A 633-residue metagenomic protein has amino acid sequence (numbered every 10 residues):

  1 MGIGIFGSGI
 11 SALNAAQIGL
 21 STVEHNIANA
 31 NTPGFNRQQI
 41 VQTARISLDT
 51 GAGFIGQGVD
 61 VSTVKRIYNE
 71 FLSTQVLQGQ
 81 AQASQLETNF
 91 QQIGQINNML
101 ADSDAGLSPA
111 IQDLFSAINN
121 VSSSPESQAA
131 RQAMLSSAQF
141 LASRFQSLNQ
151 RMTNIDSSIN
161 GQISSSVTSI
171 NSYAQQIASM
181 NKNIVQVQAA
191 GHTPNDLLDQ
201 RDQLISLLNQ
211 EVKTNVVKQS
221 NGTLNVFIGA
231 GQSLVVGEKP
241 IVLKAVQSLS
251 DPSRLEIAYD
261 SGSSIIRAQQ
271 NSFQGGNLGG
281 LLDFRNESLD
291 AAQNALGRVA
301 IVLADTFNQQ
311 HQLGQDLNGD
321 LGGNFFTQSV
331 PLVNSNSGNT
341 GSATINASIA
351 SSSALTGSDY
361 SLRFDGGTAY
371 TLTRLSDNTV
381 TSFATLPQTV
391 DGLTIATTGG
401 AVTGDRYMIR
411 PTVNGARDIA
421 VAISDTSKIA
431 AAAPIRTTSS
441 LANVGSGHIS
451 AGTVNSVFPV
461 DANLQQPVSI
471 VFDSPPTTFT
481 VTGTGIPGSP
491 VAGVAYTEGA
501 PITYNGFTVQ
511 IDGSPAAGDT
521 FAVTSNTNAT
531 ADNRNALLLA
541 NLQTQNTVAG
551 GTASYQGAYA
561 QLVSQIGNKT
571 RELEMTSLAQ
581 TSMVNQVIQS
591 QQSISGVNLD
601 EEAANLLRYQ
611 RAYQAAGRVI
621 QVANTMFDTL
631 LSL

Functional and structural regions predicted by a protein language model:
M1-L633: S/T-rich, low-complexity, solvent-exposed segments of bacterial secretion/appendage proteins
